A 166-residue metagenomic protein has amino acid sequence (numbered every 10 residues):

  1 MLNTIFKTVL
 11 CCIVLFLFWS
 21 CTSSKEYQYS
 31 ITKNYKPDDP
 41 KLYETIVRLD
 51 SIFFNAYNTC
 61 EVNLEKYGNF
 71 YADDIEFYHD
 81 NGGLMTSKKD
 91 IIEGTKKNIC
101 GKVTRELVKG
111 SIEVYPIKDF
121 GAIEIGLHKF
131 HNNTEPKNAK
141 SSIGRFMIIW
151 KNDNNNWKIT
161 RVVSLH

Functional and structural regions predicted by a protein language model:
M1-S30: Bacterial Sec-dependent N-terminal signal peptides
C21-E65, N69-F70: Short, low-complexity N-terminal intrinsically disordered segments enriched in polar/charged residues
K25-Q28, I143-H166: Short beta-strand edge/turn micro-motifs at domain boundaries
D38, G82, E135-A139: Short, solvent-exposed loop/turn segments at secondary-structure boundaries
V62-F120, L127, K140-S141: A solvent-exposed, acidic/Ser-Thr-rich amphipathic alpha-helical stretch
Y71, H128-F130, V163-L165: Short beta-strand segments enriched in hydrophobic/aromatic residues within well-folded beta-rich domains
F120-N154: Exposed beta-sheet edge and beta->alpha loop/turn motif
